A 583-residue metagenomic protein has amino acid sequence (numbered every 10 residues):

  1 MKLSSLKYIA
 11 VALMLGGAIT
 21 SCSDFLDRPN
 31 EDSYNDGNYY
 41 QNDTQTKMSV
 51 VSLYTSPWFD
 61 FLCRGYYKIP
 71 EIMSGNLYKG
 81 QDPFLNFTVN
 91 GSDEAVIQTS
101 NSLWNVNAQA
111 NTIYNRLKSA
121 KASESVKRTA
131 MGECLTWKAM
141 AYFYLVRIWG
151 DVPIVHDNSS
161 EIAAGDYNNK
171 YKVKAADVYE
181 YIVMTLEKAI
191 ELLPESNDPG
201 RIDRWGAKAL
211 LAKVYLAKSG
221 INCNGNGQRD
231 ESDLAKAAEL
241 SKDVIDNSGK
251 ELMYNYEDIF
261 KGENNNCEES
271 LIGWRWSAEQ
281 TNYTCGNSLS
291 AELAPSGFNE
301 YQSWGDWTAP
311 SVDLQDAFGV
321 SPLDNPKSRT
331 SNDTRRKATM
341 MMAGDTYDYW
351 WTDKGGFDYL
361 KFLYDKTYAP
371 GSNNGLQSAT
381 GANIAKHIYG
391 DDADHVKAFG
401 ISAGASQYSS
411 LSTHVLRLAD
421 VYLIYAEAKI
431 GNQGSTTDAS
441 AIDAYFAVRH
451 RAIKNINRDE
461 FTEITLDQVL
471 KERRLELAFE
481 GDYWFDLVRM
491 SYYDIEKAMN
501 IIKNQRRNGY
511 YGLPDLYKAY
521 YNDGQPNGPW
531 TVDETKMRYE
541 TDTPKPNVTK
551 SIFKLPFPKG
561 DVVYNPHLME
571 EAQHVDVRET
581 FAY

Functional and structural regions predicted by a protein language model:
M1-E31: Bacterial Sec-dependent N-terminal signal peptides
S23-P83, H156, Y179, E187-K188 (+2 more regions): An aromatic- and glycine-enriched ligand-binding surface/loop that stacks and positions planar moieties
N42-F59, G80-W149, N169-E180, M184-P199 (+6 more regions): Conserved, well-structured interaction surfaces
D93, L103-V106, Y181, I259-L314 (+3 more regions): Long, intrinsically disordered, low-complexity segments
V146-I148, P153, N197, A217-N226 (+1 more regions): Short coil/turn linking the two alpha-helices of tandem helical-hairpin repeats
L323-R417, A582-Y583: Flexible, polar/acidic helix-loop-strand segments at domain edges
